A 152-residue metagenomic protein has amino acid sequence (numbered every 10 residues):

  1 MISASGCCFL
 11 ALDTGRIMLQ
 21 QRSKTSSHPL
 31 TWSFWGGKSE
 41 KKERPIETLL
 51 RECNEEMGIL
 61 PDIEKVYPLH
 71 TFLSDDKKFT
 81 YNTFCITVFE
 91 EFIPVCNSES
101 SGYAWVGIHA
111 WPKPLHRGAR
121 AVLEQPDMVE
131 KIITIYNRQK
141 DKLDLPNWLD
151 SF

Functional and structural regions predicted by a protein language model:
M1-M18, K38, C85: Conserved N-terminal beta-strand and adjoining loop/helix that marks the start of the Nudix/MutT-like hydrolase domain
L12-T14, T25, D76-K77: Short strand-connecting beta-turns/loops that link adjacent beta-strands
G15, T31, F79-Y81: Conserved catalytic motifs of the protein kinase core domain
R22: Short loop/turn segments immediately following the C-termini of beta-strands
S26-L30: A conserved beta-turn-beta hairpin within the catalytic core of GNAT-like acetyltransferases that forms part
T31-G37: Conserved acetyl-CoA binding element of GNAT-fold acetyltransferases
G37-Q125, D150-S151: Unchanged
R120-F152: Charged phosphate-binding loop/patch that engages nucleotide di/tri-phosphates or the phosphate backbone of nucleic
